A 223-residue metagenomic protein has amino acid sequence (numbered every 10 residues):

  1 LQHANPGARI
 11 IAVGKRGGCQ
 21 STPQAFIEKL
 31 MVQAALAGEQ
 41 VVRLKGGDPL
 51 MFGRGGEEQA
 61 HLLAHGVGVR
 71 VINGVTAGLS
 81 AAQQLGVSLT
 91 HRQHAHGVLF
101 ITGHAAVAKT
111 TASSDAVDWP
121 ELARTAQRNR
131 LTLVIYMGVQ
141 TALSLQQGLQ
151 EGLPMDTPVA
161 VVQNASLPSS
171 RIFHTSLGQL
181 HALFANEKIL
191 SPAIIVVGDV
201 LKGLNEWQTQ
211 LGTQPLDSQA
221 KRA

Functional and structural regions predicted by a protein language model:
L1-V75, S80, H181, R222: Class I S-adenosyl-L-methionine
H3-A4, Q84-L85, G148: Residue-level signal for well-ordered alpha-helical positions
N5, P23, V75-T76, H91 (+3 more regions): Alpha-helix initiation/capping motif
A8-K15, G66-R70, T90-L99, P154-V161: Short hydrophobic/aromatic-enriched beta-strand-loop microsegments
F26, L36-V42, R54, G97 (+1 more regions): A contiguous loop/helix-start segment that scaffolds small-molecule binding in enzyme catalytic cores
G46-N129, F173-H174: Class I SAM-dependent methyltransferase SAM-binding "motif I" and its flanking Rossmann-like core
